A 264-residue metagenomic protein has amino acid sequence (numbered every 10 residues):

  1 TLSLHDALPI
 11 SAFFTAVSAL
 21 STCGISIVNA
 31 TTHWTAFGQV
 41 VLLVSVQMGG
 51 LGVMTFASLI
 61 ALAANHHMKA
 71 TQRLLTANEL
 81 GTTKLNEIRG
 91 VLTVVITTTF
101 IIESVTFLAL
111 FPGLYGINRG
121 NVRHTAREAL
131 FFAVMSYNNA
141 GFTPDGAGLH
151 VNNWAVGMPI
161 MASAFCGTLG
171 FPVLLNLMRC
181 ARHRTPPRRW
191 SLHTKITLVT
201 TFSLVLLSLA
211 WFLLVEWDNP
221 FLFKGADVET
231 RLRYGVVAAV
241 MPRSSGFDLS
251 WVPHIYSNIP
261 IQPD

Functional and structural regions predicted by a protein language model:
T1-D264: Membrane-proximal intracellular helices of multi-pass ion channels
